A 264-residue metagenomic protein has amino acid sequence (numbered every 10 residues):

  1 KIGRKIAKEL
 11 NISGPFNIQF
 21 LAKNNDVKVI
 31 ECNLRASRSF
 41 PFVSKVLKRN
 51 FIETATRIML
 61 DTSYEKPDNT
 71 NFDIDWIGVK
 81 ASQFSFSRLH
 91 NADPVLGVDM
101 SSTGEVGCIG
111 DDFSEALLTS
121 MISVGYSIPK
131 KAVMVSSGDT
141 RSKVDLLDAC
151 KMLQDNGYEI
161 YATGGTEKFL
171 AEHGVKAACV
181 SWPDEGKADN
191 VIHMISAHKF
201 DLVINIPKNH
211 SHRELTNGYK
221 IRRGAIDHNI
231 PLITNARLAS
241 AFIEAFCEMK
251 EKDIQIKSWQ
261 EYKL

Functional and structural regions predicted by a protein language model:
K1-P129: ATP-dependent carboxylate activation and anion-phosphoryl transfer catalytic cores that bind Mg-ATP to form
R35, G138-T140, P207-S211: Short glycine-rich anion-binding loops that position phosphate/pyrophosphate groups of nucleotides and phosphorylated
F113-T119, S137-R141, E159-A162, S181-I192: A general structural motif
M121-V133, M152-D155, H193-F200: Glycine-rich phosphate/diphosphate-binding loops that line cofactor/substrate pockets in enzymes
M134, G157-F169: Short internal beta-strands
T140-M152, T166-E167: N-terminal active-site wall of soluble small-molecule enzyme domains
W182-P183, N190-L264: Peripheral docking tails and interdomain loops at the edges of cofactor- or intermediate-handling domains
